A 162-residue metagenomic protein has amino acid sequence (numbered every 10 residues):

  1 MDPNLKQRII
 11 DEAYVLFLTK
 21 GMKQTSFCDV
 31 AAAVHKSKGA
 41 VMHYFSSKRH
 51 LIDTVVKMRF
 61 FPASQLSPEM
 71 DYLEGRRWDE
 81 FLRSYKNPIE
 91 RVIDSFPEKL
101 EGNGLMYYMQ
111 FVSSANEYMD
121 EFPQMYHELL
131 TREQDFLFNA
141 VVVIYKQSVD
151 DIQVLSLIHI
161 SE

Functional and structural regions predicted by a protein language model:
M1-P3: N-terminal intrinsically disordered/low-complexity leader segments
R8, E12-T19, Q65-L66, Y108-F111 (+1 more regions): Solvent-exposed, amphipathic alpha-helical segments
R8, L16-M58: Helix-turn-helix
K23-Q24, Q147-D151: Short, charged helix-capping/linker segments at alpha-helix termini
K48, V55, R59, A63 (+4 more regions): Hydrophobic/aromatic residues within well-ordered alpha-helical segments
T54, P68-G104, L155-S156: Hydrophobic alpha-helical connector segments
Y107, N116-K146: Amphipathic alpha-helical packing segments from all-alpha helical-bundle domains
I158-E162: Conserved small/polar residues in nucleotide/adenosyl-binding loops
